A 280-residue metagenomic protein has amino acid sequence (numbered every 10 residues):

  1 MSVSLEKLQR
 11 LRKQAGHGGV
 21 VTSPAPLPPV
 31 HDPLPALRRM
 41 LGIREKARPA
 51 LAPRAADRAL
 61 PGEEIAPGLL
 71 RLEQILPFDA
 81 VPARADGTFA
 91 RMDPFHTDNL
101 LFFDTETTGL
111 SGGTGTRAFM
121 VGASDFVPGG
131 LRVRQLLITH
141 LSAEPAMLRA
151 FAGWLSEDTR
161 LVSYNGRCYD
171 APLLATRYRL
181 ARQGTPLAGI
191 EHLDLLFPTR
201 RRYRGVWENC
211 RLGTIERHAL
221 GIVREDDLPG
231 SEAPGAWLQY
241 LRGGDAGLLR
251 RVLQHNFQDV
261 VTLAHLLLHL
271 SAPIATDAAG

Functional and structural regions predicted by a protein language model:
M1-T97: N-terminal accessory regions of nucleic-acid-interacting proteins
L5-L8, L34, L148, A171 (+3 more regions): Alpha-helix initiation and N-capping motif
F89-R160: Conserved RNase H-like, two-metal-ion catalytic cores of nucleic-acid enzymes
D104-E106, D170, D194, D259: Acidic active-site catalytic centers that drive phospho-/nucleotidyl reactions and related ester hydrolyses
G109, V162-Y164, V223: Short beta-strand->loop
G112-T114, L173, R202, L267: Short, function-defining helix-loop hinge/capping sites that tune catalysis or transport
G130-A219: Conserved DEDDh/DEDDy metal-dependent 3′-5′ exonuclease domain
L212-A279: Acidic, Mg2+-coordinating catalytic module of metal-dependent nucleases/exonucleases that use a two-metal-ion mechanism
